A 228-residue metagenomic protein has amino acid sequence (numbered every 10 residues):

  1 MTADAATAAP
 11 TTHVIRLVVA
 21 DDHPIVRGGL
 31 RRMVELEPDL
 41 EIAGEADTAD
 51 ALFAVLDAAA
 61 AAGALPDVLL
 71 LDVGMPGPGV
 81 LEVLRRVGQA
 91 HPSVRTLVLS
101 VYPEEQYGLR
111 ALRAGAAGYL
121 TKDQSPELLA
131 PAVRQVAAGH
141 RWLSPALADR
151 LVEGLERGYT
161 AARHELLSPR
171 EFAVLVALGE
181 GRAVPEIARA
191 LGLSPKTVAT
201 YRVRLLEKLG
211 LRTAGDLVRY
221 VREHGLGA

Functional and structural regions predicted by a protein language model:
V26, P76, E104: The feature encodes the CheY-like receiver
D47-V68: Acidic, metal-coordinating helix/loop segments flanking the phosphotransfer/catalytic sites of two-component signaling
T48, P76-E82: Acidic catalytic/metal-coordinating carboxylates
D72-V73, S100: Active-site residues of response regulator receiver
L81-S93: Short amphipathic alpha-helix used as the core "switch/output" element in two-component signaling
Q106-R113, G118-A173, E223-G227: Short, flexible helix-to-coil linker/hinge segments that flank and couple to helix-turn-helix
A161-T197: Helix-turn-helix DNA-binding segment
L206-A228: Basic, Lys/Arg-enriched C-terminal extension of HTH/homeodomain DNA-binding domains
